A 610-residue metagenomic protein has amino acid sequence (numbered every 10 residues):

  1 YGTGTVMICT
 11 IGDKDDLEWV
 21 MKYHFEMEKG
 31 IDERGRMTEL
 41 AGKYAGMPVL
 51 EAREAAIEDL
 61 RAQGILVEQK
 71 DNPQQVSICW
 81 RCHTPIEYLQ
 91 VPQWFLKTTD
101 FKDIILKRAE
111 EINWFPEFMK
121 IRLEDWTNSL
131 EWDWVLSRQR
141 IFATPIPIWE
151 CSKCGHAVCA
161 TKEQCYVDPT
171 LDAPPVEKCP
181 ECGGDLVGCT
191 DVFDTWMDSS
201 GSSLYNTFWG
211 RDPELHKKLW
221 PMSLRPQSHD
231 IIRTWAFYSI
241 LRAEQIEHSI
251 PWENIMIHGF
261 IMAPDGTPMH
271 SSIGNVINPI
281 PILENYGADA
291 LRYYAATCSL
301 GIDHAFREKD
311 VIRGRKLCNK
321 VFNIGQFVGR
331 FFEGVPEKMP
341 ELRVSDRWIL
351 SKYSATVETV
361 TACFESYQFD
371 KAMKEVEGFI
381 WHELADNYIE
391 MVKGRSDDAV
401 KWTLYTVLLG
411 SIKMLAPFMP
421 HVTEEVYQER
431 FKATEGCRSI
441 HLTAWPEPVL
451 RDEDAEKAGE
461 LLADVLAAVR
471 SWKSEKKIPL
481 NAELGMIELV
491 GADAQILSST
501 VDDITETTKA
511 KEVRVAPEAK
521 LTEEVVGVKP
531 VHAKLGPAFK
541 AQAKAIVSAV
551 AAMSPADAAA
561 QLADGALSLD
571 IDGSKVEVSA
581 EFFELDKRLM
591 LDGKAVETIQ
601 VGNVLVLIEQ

Functional and structural regions predicted by a protein language model:
G2-K153, W235, T267, I273-G274 (+7 more regions): Residue patterns forming the tRNA-binding/recognition surfaces of aminoacyl-tRNA synthetases and related DALR
M21-H24, Y205-W209, Q245-I246: Alpha-helix C-terminal capping segments
I78-C82, H229, I261-A263, L521: Short, conserved secondary-structure transition motifs
I86-F95, D194-T195, S199-L204: N-terminal beta-alpha "docking/capping" segments at the starts of catalytic domains in thioester/acy l-group-handling
L130-M197, G201, Q245-A288, L300-Q610: Feature 926 captures the class I aminoacyl-tRNA synthetase adenylation module centered on the KMSKS loop
G210-K217: Extracellular beta-rich ligand/substrate-recognition surface
L219-D230: A short glycine/serine-rich beta->alpha loop
F237-Q245: Short Ser/Thr-interspersed hydrophobic loop/turn segments at strand-loop and sheet-helix junctions that line or gate
